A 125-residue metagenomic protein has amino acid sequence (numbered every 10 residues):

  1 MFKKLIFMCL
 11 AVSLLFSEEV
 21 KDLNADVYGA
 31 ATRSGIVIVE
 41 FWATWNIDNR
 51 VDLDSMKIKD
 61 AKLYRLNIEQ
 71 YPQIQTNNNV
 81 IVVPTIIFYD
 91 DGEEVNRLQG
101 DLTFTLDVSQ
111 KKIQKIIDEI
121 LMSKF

Functional and structural regions predicted by a protein language model:
K4-L14: Sec-dependent N-terminal signal peptides
S17-R33, K115-F125: N-terminal leader/targeting and pre-domain segments
D22-K59: Local sequence-structure signature of Cys/Sec-based thiol-disulfide redox active-site neighborhoods
I38-V39, L63, I86: Hydrophobic beta-strand anchors of alpha/beta hydrolase catalytic cores
T44-I47, E69-Y71, E94-V95, F104: Solvent-exposed loop/turn segments at secondary-structure junctions within structured extracellular/periplasmic domains
D52-N79: Mature extracytoplasmic domains of secretory-pathway proteins
N78-D90: Structural micro-motif
F88-F125: Non-catalytic, surface beta->alpha helical segment in thiol-disulfide oxidoreductase systems
